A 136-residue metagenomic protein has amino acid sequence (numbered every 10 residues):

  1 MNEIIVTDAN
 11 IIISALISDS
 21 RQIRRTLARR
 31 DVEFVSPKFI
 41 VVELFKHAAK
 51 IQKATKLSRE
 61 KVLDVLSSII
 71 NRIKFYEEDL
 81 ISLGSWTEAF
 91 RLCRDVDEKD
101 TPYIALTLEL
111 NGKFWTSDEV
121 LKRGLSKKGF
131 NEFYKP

Functional and structural regions predicted by a protein language model:
M1-S36: Short, well-structured N-terminal submotif of metal-dependent ribonuclease cores
I12, V41, L121-K122: A generic structural signal for short hydrophobic patches within well-formed alpha-helices
S18-D19, H47, K127-K128: Residue-level signal for well-ordered alpha-helical positions
I23-R25, L63-L66, Y103-I104, K122: Short amphipathic alpha-helical segments and helix-helix/interface helices
A28-D31, K38-F90: PIN-domain endoribonuclease scaffold, especially VapC-family toxins
S36-P37, I104, L108-P136: Acidic, PIN/NYN-like endoribonuclease modules and their adjacent C-terminal/linker elements
F75-S117: Active-site neighborhoods of divalent-metal-dependent phosphate/nucleic-acid chemistry enzymes
